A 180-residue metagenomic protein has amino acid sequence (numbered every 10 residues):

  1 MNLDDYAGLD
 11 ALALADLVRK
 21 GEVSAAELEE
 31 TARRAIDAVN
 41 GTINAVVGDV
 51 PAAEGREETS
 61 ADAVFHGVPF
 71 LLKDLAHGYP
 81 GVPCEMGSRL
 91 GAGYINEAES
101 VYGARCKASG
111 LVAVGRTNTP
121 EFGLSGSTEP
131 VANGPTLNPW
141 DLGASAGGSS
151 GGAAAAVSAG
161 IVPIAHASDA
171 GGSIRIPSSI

Functional and structural regions predicted by a protein language model:
N2-A170: Gly/Ser-rich catalytic/binding loops embedded in alpha/beta enzyme cores
S168-I180: Glycine/threonine-rich beta-strand-loop-alpha-helix active-site module that forms ligand/phosphate-binding
